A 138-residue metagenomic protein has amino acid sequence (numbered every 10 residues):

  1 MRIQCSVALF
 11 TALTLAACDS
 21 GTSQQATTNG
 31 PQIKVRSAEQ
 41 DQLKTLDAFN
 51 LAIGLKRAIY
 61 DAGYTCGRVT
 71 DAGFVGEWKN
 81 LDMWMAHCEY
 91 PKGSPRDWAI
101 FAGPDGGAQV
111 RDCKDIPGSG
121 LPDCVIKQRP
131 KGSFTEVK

Functional and structural regions predicted by a protein language model:
M1-V7: Bacterial N-terminal signal peptides that target proteins for export
T14-A17: C-terminal motif of bacterial Sec signal peptides marking the signal peptidase cleavage site
D19-G21: Bacterial signal peptide processing site
Q24, A72, S94, G118-G120 (+1 more regions): Secreted/processed peptides and extracellular or luminal domains of membrane proteins
A26-F49: Post-signal peptide N-terminal segment of mature Sec-exported envelope proteins
Q42-G76: Extracytoplasmic/periplasm-facing segments of secreted or lipoprotein envelope proteins
G63, G67-A102: Exposed beta-strand-loop-beta-strand "reactive/processing" segments of non-cytosolic proteins
P104-K138: A short, surface-exposed interaction/processing loop segment used at functional sites
